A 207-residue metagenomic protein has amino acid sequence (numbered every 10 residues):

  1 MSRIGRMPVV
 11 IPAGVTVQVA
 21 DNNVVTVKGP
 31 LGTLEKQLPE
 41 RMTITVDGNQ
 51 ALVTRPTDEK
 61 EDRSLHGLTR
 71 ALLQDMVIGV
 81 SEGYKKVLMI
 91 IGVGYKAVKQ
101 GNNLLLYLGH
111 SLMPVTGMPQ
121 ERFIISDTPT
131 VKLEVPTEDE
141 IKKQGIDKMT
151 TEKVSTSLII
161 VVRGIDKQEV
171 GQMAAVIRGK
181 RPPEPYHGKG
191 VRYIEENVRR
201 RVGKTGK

Functional and structural regions predicted by a protein language model:
S2-H66, R70-I78, E82-K207: N-terminal intrinsically disordered, cationic/polar leader segments that include organellar targeting peptides
